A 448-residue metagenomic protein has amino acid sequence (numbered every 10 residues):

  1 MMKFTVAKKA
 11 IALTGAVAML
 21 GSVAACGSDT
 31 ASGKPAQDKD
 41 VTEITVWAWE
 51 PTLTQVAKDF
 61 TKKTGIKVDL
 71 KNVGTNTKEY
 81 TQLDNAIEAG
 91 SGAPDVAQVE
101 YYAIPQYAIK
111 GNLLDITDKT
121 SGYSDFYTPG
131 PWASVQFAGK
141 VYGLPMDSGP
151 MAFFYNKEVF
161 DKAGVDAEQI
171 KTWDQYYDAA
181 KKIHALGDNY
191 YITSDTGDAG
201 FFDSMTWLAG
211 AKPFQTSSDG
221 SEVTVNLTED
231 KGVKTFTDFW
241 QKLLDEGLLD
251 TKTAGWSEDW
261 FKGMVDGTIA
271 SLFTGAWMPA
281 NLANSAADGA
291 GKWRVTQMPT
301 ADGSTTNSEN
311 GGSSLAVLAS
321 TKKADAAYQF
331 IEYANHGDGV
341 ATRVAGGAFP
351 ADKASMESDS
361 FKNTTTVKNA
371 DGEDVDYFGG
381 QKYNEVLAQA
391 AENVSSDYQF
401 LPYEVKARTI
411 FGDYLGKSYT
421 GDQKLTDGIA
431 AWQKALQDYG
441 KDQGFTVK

Functional and structural regions predicted by a protein language model:
M1-E43, D427, Q437-K448: Short, low-complexity disordered leader/linker segments with a strong preference for bacterial N-terminal type II
D38-P51, I66-K71, D95-V96, Y142: Short, well-ordered beta-strand elements
D59-P129, K162-G164, F261-S271, T426: Extracytoplasmic "Venus flytrap"/periplasmic binding protein-like
A93-D95, S124-V159, Y191, S304-N307 (+1 more regions): A structural signal for short loop-to-beta-strand junctions that line the ligand-binding cleft of periplasmic/secreted
Y101-M151, M205-W207, K292-T296, D376 (+2 more regions): Hinge/lid segment of periplasmic solute-binding proteins
D161, D245, V386-K448: Conserved C-terminal helix/tail region of periplasmic/extracytoplasmic solute-binding proteins
A180, E222-T253, M298: Glycine-centered hinge/linker elements that transmit conformational signals in sensory and ligand-binding systems
M278-G289, G303-T409, V447: C-terminal lobe and pocket-closing loops of periplasmic/extracytoplasmic Venus-flytrap solute-binding proteins
